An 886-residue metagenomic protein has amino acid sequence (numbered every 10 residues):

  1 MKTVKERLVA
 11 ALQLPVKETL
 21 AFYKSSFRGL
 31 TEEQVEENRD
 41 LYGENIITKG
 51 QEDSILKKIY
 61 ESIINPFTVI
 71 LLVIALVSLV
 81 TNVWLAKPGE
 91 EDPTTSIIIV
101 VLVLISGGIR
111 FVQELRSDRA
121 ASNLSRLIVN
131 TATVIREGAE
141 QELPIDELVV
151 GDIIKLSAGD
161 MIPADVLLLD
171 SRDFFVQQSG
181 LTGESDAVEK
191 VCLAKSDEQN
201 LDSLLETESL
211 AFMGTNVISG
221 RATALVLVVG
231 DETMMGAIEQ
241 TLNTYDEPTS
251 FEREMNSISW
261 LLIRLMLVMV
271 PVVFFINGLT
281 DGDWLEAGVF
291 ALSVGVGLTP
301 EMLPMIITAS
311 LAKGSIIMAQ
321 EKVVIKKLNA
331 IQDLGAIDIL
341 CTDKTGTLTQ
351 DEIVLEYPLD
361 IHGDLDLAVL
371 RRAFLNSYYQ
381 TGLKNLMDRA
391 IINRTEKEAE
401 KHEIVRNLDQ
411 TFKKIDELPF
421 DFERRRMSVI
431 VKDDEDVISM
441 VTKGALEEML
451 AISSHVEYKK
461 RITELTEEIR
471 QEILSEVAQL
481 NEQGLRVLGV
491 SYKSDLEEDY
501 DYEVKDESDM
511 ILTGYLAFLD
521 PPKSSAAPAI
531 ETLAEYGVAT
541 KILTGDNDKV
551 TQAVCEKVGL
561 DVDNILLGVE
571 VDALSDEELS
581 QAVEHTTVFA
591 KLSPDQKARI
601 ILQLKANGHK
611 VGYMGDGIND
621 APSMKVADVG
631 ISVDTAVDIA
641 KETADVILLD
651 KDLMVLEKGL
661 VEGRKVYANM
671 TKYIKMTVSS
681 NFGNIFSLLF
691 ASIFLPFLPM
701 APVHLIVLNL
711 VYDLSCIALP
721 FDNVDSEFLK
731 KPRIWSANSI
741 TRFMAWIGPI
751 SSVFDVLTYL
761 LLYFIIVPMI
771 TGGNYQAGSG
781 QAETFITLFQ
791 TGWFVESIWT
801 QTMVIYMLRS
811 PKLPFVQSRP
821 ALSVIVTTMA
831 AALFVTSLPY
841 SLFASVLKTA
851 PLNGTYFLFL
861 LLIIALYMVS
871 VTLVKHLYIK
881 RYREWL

Functional and structural regions predicted by a protein language model:
M1-E140, D146-V149, I154-I162, L167-E247 (+3 more regions): Non-lumenal N-terminal regulatory segments of integral membrane proteins
E44-L76, D118, E140-Q141, L201-L210 (+8 more regions): Soluble-to-membrane junctions at the N-terminal ends of transmembrane alpha-helices in multi-pass ion-transporting
I64-W84, V100-R110, V129-N130, W260-G278 (+8 more regions): Alpha-helical transmembrane segments of multi-pass membrane proteins, especially the membrane-embedded transport
V73-I98, L261-T299, A312-K322, E498 (+4 more regions): Helix-interface capping motifs at the ends of transmembrane segments in multi-pass membrane proteins
T95-V129, R136, D246-I339, L516 (+3 more regions): Hydrophobic alpha-helical transmembrane segments
L210-I218, D333-I511, F518, E531-T532 (+5 more regions): Cytosolic catalytic regions of ATP/NTP-dependent phosphoryl-transfer enzymes
V273, P304, L311, V558 (+2 more regions): Membrane-embedded transport module
A527-A529, E535, N547-V558, D595-Q603 (+2 more regions): Acidic, divalent-metal-coordinating active-site segment for phosphoryl/phosphodiester hydrolysis, typified by short
